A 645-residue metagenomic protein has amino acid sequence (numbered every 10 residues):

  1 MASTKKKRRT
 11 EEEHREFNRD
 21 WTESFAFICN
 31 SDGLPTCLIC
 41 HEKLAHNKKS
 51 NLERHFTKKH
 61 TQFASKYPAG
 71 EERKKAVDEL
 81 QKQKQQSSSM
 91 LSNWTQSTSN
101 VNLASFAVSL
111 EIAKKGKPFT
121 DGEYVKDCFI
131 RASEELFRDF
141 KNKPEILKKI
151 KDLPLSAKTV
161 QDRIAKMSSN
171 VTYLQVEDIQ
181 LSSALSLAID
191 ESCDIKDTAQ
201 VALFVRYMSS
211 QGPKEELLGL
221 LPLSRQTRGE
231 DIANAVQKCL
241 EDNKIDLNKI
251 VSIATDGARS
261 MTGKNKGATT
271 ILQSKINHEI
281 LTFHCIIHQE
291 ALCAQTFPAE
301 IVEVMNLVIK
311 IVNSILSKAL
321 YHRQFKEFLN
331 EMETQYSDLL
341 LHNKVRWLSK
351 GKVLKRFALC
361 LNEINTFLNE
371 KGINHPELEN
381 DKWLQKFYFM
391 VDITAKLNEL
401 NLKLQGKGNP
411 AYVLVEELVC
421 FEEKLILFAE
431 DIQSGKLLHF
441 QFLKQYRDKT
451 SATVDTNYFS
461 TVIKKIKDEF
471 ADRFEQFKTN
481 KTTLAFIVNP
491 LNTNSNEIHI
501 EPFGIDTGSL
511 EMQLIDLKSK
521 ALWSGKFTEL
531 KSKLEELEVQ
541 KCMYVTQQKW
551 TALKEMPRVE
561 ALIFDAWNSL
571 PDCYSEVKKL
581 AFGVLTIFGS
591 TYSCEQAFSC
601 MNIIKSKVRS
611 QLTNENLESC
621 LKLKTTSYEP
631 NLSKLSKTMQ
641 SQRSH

Functional and structural regions predicted by a protein language model:
M1-H645: Alpha-helical structural modules in large enzymes and assemblies
